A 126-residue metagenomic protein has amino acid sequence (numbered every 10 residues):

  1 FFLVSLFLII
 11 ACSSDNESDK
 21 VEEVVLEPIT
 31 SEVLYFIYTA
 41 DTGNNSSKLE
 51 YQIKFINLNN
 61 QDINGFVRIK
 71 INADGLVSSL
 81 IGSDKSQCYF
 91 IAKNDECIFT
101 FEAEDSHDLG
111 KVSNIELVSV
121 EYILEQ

Functional and structural regions predicted by a protein language model:
F1-I9: Bacterial N-terminal signal peptides
L8-V33: Bacterial Sec-dependent N-terminal signal peptides
Y35-T42: Short beta-strand segments of immunoglobulin-like
N45-Q52: Short, solvent-exposed loop/turn segments enriched in Ser/Thr/Gly
I53-Q61: Asparagine-centered strand-capping/turn motif at beta-strand->loop junctions
N60-S78: Short acidic, flexible loop segments centered on an aromatic residue
V77-L109: Intrinsically disordered, low-complexity Pro/Gly/Ser/Thr-rich segments with frequent PxxP/GP/PP motifs and embedded
F101-Q126: Terminal connector regions
